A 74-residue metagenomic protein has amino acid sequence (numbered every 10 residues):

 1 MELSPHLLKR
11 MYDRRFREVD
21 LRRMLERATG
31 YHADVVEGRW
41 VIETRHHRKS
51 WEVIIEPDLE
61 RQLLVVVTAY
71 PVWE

Functional and structural regions predicted by a protein language model:
M1-E74: Ribonuclease/tRNase effector modules and their secretory precursors
